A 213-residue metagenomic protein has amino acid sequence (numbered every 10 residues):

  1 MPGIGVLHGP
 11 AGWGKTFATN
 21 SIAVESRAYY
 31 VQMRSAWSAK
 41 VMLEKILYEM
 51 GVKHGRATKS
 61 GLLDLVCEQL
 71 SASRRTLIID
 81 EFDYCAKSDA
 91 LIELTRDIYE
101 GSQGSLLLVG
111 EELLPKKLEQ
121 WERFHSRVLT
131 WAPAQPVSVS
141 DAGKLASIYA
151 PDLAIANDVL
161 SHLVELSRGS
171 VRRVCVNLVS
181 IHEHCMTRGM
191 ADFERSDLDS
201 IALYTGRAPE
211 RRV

Functional and structural regions predicted by a protein language model:
M1-G5, R27: Pre-Walker A (Motif I) flank of P-loop NTPase domains
G12-S21, S140, S147-V213: C-terminal alpha-helical "lid" subdomain
Y29-M50: AAA+/P-loop NTPase substrate/partner-engagement loops
S38, E44, H54-S102, K117 (+4 more regions): Mid-core helix/loop region of P-loop NTP-binding domains shared across ATPases and GTPases
Y48-M50, S73, R123-S126: Short, hinge-like loop/turn segments at secondary-structure boundaries
I78-D80, S105-E112: Structural recognition of the conserved hydrophobic beta-strand(s) that form the central parallel beta-sheet of P-loop
L114-L129: Short regulatory helix/loop adjacent to the ATP-binding pocket of P-loop NTPases
S126, W131, Q135-I148: Alpha-helical sensor/transducer elements of the RecA-like P-loop NTPase core
